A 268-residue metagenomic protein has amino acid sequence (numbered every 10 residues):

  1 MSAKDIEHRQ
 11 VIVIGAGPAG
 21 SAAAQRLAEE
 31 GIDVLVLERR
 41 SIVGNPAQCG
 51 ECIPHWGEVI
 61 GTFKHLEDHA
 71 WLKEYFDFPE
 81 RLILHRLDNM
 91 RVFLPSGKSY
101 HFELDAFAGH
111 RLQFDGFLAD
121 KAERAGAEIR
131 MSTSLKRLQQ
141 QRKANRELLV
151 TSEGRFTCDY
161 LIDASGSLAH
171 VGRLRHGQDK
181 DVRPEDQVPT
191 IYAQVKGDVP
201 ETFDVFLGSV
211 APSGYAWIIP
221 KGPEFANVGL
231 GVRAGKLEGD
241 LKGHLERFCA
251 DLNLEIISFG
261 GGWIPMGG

Functional and structural regions predicted by a protein language model:
A3-A19, L35: Beta1/beta-strand and adjacent pyrophosphate-binding region of the FAD-binding site in flavoprotein oxidoreductases
V11, I32-V34, L161, F203: Hydrophobic anchor at the start of a short beta-strand that flanks the dinucleotide cofactor-binding loop
A16, A28-C49: Glycine-rich FAD pyrophosphate-binding loop
A16, E123-E255: Predominantly flavin-linked oxidoreductase catalytic cores and closely associated redox partners
A19, I42, L168: Conserved Rossmann-like nucleotide-cofactor binding loop
R40-M90: N-terminal FAD cofactor-binding segment of flavoenzymes
H101-K121, H170, R233-L241: Short beta-strand to alpha-helix junction loop
E255-G268: Flavin (FAD/FMN) cofactor-binding core of flavoprotein oxidoreductases
